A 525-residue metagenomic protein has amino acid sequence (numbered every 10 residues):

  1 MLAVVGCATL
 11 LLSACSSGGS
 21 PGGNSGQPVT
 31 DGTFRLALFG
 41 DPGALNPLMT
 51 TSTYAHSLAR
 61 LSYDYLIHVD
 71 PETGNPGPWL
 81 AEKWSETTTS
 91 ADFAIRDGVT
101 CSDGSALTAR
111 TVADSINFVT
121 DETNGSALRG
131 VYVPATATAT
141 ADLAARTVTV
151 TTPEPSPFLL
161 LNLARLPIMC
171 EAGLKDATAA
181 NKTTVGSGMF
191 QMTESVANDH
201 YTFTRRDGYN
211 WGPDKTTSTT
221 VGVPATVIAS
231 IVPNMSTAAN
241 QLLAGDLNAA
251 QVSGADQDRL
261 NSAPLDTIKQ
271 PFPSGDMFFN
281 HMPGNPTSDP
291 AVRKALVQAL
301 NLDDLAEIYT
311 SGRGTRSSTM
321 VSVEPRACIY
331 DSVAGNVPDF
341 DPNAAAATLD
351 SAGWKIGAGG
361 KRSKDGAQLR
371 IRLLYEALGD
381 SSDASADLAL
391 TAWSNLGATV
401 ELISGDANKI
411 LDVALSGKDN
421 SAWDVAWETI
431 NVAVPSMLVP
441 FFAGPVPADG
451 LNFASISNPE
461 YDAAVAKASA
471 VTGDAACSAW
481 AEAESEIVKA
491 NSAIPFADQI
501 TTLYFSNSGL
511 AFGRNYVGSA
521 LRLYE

Functional and structural regions predicted by a protein language model:
L36, S394-L451, A479: Periplasmic binding protein-like
A37-T88, N117, V185: N-terminal lobe/hinge region of extracytoplasmic solute-binding protein
E82-G125, T147-T149, P286-S288: Aromatic- and charge-enriched surface segment that lines or borders ligand/interaction sites
L128-G173, M189-V196: Surface-exposed binding/hinge segments that line and control ligand-binding clefts or catalytic entry sites
L163-T226, P342, A347: Gly/Pro-rich hinge or "lid" segments in bacterial periplasmic/extracellular proteins
F190, R316-A358, A377-A384: Structural transition elements
Y209-L260, T399: Ligand-site clamp/hinge motif
L503-E525: Long beta-strand-rich cores associated with HINT superfamily self-processing modules
